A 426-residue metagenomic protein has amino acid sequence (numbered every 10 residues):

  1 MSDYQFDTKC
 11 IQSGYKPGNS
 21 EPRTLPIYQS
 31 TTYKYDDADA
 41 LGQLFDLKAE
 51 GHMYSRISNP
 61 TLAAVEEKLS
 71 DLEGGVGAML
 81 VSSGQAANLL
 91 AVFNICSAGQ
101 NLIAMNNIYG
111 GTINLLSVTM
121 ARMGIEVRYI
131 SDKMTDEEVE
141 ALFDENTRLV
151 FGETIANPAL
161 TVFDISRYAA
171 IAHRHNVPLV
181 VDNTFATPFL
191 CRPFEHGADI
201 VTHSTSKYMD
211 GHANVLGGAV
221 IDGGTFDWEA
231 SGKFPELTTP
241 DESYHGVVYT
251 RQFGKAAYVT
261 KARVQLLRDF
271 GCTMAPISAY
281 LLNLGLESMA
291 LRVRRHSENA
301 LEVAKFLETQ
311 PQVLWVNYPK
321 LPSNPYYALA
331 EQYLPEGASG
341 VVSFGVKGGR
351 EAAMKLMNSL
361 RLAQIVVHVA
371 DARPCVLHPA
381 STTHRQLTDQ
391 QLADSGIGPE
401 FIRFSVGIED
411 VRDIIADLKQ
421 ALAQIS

Functional and structural regions predicted by a protein language model:
M1-N59, E67: N-terminal "arm"/small-domain region of PLP-dependent enzymes with the aminotransferase-like
D7-K16, A78-T309: Conserved PLP-enzyme active-site core in the AAT-like
G18, K34-A38, D227-W228, M289 (+3 more regions): Short, acidic Gly/Pro/Ser/Thr-rich loop/turn segments
D37-L89, G111-T119: Conserved N-terminal alpha-helix of the aminotransferase class I/II PLP-enzyme fold
G99, S117, E126-R128, A141 (+5 more regions): PLP-dependent enzyme catalytic core of the Aspartate aminotransferase-like
V150, G218-V220, V316, V342 (+1 more regions): Well-ordered beta-strand positions enriched in small/hydrophobic/aromatic, beta-favoring residues
I221, S343-G345, S405-G407: Short hydrophobic/aromatic beta-strand micro-patches that form the beta-sheet surface supporting nucleotide- or nucleic
F270-T273, I277-A279, L284, S288 (+3 more regions): Conserved small-domain helix->loop->beta segment predominantly found in fold-type I
